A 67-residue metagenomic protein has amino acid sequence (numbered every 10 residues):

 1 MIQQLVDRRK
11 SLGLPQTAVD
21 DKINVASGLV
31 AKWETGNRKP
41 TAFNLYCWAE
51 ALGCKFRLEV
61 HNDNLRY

Functional and structural regions predicted by a protein language model:
M1-S11: A short, Lys/Arg-rich alpha-helix, primarily the initiator
Q4, W33-E34: A generic structural signal for short
L5, Q16, S27, A42-L45: Helix-turn-helix DNA-binding elements, focusing on the entry/boundary residues of the two helices that contact DNA
R9, D20, A49: The alpha-helix within a helix-turn-helix
L12, R38: Flexible nucleotide-binding loop
G13-K32: Short alpha-helical DNA-recognition segment
K32, K39, F43, E50 (+1 more regions): Short, charged recognition helix plus adjacent turn of helix-turn-helix-like nucleic-acid-binding domains
